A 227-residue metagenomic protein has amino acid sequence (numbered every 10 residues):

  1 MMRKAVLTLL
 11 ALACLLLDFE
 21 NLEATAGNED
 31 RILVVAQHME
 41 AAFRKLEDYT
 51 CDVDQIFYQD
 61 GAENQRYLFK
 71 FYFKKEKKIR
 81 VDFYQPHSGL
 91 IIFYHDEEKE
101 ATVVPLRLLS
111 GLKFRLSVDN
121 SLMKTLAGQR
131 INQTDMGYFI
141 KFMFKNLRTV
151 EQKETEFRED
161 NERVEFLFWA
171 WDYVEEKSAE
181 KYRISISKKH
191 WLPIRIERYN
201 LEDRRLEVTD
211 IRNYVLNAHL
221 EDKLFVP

Functional and structural regions predicted by a protein language model:
M1-A5: Positively charged n-region of N-terminal signal peptides that target proteins for export
T8-D18: Bacterial N-terminal signal peptides
L16-Q65, K77-K78, V150, E154-F157 (+1 more regions): N-terminal leader/targeting segments and the immediate start of mature chains
D54-Y58, D82-Y84, V104-L106, W171 (+1 more regions): A generic structural motif
G61-E63, G89-L90, E176, E202-R204: Solvent-exposed loop/turn segments connecting transmembrane beta-strands in outer-membrane beta-barrel proteins
K70-Q133, R204-E207: An acidic-aromatic
T125-Q129, Q133, G137-P227: Gly/Pro-enriched, hydrophobic low-complexity segments that function as extracytoplasmic propeptides/linkers
